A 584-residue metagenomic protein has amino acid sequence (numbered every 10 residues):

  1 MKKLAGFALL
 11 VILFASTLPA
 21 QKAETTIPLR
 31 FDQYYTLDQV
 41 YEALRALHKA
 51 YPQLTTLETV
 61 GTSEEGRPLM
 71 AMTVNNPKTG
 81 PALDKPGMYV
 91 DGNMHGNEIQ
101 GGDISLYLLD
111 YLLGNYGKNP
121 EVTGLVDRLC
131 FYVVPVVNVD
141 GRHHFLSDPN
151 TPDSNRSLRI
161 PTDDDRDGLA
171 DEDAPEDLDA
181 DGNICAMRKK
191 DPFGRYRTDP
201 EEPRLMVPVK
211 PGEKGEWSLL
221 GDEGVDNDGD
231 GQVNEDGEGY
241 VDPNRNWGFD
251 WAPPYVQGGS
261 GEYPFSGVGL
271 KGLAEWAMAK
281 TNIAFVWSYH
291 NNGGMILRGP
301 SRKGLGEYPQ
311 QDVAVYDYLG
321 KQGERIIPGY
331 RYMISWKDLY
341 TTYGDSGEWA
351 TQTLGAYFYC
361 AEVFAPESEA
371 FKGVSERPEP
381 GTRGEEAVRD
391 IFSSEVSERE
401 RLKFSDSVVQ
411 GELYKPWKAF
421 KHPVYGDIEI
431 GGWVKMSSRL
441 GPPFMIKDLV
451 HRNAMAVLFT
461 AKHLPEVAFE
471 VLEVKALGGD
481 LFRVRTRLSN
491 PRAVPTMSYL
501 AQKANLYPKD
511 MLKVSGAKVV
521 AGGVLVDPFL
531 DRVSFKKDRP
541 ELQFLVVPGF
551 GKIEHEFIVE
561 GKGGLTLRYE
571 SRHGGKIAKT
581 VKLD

Functional and structural regions predicted by a protein language model:
M1-F7: Bacterial N-terminal signal peptides that target proteins for export
F7-S16: Bacterial N-terminal signal peptides
A20-T25: Boundary at the C-terminal end of the N-terminal hydrophobic targeting segment
A46-M88: N-terminal beta-rich core of secreted/periplasmic extracellular enzymes
T56, P68-L69, Y132-V134, D140 (+9 more regions): Metallocarboxypeptidase
G101-S147: Short helix-loop-beta-strand segments that form the rim/entrance of peptidase-like active sites
D163-D167, D181, D226-D230: Acidic carboxylate motifs that coordinate Ca2+ or other divalent cations, activating on Asp/Glu
S489-D584: C-terminal beta-sandwich/jelly-roll accessory domains of carbohydrate-active enzymes
